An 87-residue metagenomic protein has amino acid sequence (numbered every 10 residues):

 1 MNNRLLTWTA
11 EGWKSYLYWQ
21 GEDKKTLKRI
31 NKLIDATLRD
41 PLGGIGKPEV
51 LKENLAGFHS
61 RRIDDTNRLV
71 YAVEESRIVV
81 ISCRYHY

Functional and structural regions predicted by a protein language model:
M1-L5, E11-L27, K32, I45 (+3 more regions): Enriched for short, Lys/Arg-rich terminal
R39-P41: Blade/loop signatures of beta-propeller domains
